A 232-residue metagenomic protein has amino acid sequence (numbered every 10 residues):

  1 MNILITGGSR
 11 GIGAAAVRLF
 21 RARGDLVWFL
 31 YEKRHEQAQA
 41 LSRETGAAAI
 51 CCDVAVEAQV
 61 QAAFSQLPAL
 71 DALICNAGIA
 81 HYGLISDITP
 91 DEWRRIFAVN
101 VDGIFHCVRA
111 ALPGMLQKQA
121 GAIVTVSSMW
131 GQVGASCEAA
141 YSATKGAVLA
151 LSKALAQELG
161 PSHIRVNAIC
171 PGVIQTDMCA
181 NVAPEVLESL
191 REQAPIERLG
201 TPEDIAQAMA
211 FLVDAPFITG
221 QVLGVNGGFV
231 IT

Functional and structural regions predicted by a protein language model:
S9-R10: Conserved glycine-rich cofactor-binding loop
R23-Q39: Conserved glycine-rich Rossmann-like NAD(P)H-binding loop of the short-chain dehydrogenase/reductase
L84-I85, E92-F97, C179, L190: Substrate-binding pocket helix/loop in short-chain dehydrogenase/reductase
V108, T144, S152: Active-site helix of classical SDR
P113, Q157-P161: Alpha-helical segment proximal to the catalytic Tyr-Lys
S128: Residue(s) in the substrate-gating loop at a strand-loop-helix junction that position the organic substrate next
I164, R198-V225, V230: C-terminal substrate-recognition "lid" of short-chain dehydrogenase/reductases
